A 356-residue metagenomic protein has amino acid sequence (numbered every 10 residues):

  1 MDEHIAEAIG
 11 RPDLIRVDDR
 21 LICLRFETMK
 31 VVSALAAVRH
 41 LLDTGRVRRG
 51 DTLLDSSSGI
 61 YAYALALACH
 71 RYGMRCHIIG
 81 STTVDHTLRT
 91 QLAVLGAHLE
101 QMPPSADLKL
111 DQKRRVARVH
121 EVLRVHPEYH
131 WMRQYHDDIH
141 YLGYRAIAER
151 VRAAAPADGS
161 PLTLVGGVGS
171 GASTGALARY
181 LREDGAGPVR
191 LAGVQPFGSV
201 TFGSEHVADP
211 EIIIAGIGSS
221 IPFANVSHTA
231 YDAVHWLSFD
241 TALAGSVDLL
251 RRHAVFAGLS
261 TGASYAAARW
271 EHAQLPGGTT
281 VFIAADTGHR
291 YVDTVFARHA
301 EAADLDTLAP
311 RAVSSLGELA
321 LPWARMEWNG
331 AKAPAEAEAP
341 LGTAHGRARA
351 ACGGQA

Functional and structural regions predicted by a protein language model:
M1-A356: PLP-dependent amino-acid enzyme catalytic core
